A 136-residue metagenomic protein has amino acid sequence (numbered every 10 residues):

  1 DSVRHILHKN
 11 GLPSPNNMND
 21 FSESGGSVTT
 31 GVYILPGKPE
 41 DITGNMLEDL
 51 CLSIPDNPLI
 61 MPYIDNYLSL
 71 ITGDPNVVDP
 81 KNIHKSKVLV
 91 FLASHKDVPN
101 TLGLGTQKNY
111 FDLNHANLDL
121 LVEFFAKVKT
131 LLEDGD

Functional and structural regions predicted by a protein language model:
D1, P39, N109, L113: Conserved aromatic-histidine-acidic binding/catalytic patches
S2-A93: Activity-critical C-terminal alpha-helical subdomain
N82-D136: Nucleic-acid enzyme cleavage-core boundary/entry regions
